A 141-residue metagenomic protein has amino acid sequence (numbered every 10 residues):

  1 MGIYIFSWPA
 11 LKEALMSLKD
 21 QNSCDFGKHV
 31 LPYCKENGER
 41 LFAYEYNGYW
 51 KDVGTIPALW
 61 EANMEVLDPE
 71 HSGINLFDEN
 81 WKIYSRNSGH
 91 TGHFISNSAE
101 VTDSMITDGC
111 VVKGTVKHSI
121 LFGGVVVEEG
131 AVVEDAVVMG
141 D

Functional and structural regions predicted by a protein language model:
I3-E13: Conserved nucleotide-sugar donor-binding and metal-coordinating catalytic region shared by glycosyltransferases
P9, S17-D141: Left-handed beta-helix
